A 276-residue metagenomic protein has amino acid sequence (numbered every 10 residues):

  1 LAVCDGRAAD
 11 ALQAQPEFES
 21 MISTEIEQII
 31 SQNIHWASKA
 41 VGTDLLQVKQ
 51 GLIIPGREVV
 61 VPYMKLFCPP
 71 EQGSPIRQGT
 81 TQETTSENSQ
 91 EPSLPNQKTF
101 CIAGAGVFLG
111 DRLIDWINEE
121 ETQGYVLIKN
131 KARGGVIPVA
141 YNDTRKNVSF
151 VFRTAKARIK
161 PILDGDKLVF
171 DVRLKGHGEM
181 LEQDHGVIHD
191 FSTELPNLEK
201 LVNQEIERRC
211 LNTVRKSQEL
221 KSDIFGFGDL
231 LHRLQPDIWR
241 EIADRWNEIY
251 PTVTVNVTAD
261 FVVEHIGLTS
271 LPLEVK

Functional and structural regions predicted by a protein language model:
L1-K276: A glycine-rich, acidic short-motif signal
